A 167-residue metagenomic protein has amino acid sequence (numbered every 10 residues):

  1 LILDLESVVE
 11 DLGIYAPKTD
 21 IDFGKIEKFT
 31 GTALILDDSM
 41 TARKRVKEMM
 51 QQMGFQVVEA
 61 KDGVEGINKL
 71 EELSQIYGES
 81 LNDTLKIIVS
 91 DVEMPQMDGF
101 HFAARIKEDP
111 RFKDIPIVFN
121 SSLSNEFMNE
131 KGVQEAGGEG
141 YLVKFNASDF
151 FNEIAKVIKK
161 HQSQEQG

Functional and structural regions predicted by a protein language model:
L1-T32, K47, I76-T84, A147-G167: Non-catalytic signal-transmission and effector/linker regions of two-component phosphorelay proteins
K44-Q52: Charged docking surfaces used in two-component/phosphorelay signaling
G54-K61, K69-L70: Short hydrophobic/Thr-rich beta-strand motif most characteristic of the beta2 strand and flanking loop of CheY-like
D62-E65, D83-K86, D98-F102, G137: Acidic catalytic/metal-coordinating carboxylates
N68, E72, F100-K113: Short amphipathic alpha-helix used as the core "switch/output" element in two-component signaling
V89-D91: Active-site T/S-Asp motif of two-component receiver
M94: Receiver (REC) domain active-site loop signature in two-component systems and cognate sites in sensor histidine kinases
N120-S121: Hydrophobic/aromatic residues positioned on beta-strands within the core alpha/beta folds
